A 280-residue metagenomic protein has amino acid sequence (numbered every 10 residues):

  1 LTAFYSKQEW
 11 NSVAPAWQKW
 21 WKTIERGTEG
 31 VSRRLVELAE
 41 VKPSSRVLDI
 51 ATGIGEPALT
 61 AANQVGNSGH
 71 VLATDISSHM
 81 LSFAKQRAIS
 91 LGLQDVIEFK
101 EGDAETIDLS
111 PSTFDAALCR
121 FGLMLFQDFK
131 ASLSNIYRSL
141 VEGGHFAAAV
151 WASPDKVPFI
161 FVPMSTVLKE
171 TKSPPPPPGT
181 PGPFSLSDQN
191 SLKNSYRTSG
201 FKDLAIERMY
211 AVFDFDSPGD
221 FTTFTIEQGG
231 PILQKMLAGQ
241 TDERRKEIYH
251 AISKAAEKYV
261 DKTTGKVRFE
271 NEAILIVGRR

Functional and structural regions predicted by a protein language model:
L1-S45, E56-T60, M80-F83, R87-L91 (+1 more regions): Conserved class I S-adenosyl-L-methionine
T2-S6, A16, W20, E25-E29 (+2 more regions): Conserved Class I S-adenosyl-L-methionine
A39-V41, V65, L140-E142: A generic alpha-to-beta junction signature in SAM-dependent methyltransferases
R46-D108, A131: Class I SAM-dependent methyltransferase SAM/SAH-binding core
Q64, M124-F126: A short His-aromatic
V65, A88, V167, Y196 (+1 more regions): Conserved hydrophobic residues forming the short capping helix/wall of the S-adenosyl-L-methionine
A117-L118: Hydrophobic beta-strand segment of the Class I
K130-A131, Y137-D216, I232: Conserved catalytic/acceptor-binding region of the Class I
